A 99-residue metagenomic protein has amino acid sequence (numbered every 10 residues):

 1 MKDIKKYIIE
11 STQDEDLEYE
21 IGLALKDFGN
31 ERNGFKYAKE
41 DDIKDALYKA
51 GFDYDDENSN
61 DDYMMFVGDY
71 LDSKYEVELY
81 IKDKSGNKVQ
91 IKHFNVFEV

Functional and structural regions predicted by a protein language model:
I4-S11, E15, E40, E98: Proteolytic processing junctions in secreted/extracellular precursors, especially proprotein convertase/trypsin-like
Y19, L23-V99: Acidic, low-complexity, intrinsically disordered interaction modules
